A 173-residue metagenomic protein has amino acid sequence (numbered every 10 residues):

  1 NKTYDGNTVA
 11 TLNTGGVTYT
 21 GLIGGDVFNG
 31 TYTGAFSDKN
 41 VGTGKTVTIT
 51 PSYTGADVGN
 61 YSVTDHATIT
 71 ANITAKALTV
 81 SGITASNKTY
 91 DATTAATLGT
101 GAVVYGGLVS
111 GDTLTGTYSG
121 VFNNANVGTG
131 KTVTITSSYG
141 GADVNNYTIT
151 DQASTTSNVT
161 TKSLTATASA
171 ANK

Functional and structural regions predicted by a protein language model:
N1-K173: Short loop/turn motifs that initiate or flank beta-strands
